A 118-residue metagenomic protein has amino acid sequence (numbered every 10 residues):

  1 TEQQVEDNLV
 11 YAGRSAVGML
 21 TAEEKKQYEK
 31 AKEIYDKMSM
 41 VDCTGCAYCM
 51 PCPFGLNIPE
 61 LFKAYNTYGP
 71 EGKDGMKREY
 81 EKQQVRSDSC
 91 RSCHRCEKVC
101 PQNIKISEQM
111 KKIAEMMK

Functional and structural regions predicted by a protein language model:
T1-K118: Structured C-terminal cap/extension of enzyme domains
